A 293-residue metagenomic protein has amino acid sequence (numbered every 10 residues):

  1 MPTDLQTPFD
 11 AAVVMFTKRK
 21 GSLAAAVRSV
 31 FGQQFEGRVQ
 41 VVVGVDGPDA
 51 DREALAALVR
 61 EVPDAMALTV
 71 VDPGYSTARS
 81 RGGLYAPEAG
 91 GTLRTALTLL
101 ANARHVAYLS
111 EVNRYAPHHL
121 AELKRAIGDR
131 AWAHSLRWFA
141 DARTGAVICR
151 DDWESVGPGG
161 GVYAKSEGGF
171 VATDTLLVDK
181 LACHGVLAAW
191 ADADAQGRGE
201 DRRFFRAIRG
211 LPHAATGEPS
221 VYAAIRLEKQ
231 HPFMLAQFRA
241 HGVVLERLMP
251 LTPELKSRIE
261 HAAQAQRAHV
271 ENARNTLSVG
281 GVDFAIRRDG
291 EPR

Functional and structural regions predicted by a protein language model:
M15-A25, D46-P48: Active-site beta-to-alpha loop of glycosyltransferases that engages the nucleotide-sugar donor
L23, P48-L55, R143: Short, charged/polar "capping" segments at the starts of alpha-helices and the immediately preceding loops
R28-R38: Short, acidic, metal-binding catalytic loop of nucleotide-sugar glycosyltransferases
D51-N102: Active-site-proximal specificity loops/subdomain of glycosyltransferases
V106: Short aromatic/hydrophobic "clamp" motif used to bind/position activated sugar donors
S110-R114: The conserved acidic donor/metal-binding loop of glycosyltransferases
L120-D192: Conserved catalytic core of nucleotide-sugar-dependent glycosyltransferases
L187-R293: C-terminal catalytic/acceptor-binding lobe
